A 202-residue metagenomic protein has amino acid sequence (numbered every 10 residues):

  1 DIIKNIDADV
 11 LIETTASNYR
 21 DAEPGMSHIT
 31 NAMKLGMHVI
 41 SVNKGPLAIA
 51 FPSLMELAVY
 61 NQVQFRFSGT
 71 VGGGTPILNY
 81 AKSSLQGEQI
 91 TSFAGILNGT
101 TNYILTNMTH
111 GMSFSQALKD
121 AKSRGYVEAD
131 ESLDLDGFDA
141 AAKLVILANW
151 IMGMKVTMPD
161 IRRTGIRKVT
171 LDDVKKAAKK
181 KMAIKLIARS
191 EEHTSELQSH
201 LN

Functional and structural regions predicted by a protein language model:
D1-P24: A structured beta-alpha segment of the ubiquitous adenosine-cofactor-binding alpha/beta core
V10-E13, I40-V42, F65-G69, S92-G95 (+1 more regions): General beta-strand structural signal in soluble alpha/beta enzymes
S17-L35, V42-K82: Rossmann-fold NAD(P)-binding glycine/threonine-rich loop
V59-A129, D134-D139, I146: Rossmann-like NAD(P)H-binding beta-loop-alpha module
Y126-S132, I151, K155-T164: Glycine-rich phosphate/diphosphate-binding loops and the adjacent beta-loop-alpha structural elements that coordinate
G165-K185, R189-S190: Active-site loops and adjacent core secondary-structure elements that bind or stabilize anionic groups
E192-N202: Single conserved hydrophobic/aromatic residue that forms the stacking wall/gate of nucleotide- or nucleobase-binding
